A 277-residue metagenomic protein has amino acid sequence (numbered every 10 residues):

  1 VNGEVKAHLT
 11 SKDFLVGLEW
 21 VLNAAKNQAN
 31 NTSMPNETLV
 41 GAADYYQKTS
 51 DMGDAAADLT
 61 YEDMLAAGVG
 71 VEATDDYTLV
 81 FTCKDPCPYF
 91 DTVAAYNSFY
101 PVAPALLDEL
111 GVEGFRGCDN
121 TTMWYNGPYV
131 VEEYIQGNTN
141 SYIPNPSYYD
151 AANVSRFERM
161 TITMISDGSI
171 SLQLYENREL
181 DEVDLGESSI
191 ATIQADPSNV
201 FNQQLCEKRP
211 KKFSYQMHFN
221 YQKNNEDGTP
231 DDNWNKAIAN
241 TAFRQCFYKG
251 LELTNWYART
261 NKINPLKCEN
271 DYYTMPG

Functional and structural regions predicted by a protein language model:
N2-K26, M123, P128-T260, G277: Extracytoplasmic/periplasmic ligand-capture domains
G3-V5, N27-V69, V112-N120, N224-A239: Surface-exposed intrinsically disordered loops and tails
T10, G41, A103: Residue-level signal for threonine
K12, V69, M217, N270-Y272: Extracytoplasmic/periplasmic beta-strand context in beta-sandwich domains, especially the cupredoxin/COX2 CuA-binding
L15, E19, V40-A43, Q47-S50 (+7 more regions): Generic detector of well-ordered alpha-helical segments enriched in charged/polar residues, highlighting helical
A55-L59, M64-G68, T74-T78, T82-R159: Gly/Pro-rich hinge or "lid" segments in bacterial periplasmic/extracellular proteins
P265-G277: Structural transition elements
